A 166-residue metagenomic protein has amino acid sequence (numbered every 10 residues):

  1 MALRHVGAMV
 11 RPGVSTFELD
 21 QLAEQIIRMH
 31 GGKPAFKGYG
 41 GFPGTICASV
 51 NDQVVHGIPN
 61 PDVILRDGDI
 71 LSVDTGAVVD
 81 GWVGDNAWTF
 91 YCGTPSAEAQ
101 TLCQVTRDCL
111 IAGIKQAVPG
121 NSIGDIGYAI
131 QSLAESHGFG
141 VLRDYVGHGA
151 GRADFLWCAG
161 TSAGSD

Functional and structural regions predicted by a protein language model:
M1-D166: Active-site neighborhoods and metal-handling regions in enzymes and metal-associated proteins
